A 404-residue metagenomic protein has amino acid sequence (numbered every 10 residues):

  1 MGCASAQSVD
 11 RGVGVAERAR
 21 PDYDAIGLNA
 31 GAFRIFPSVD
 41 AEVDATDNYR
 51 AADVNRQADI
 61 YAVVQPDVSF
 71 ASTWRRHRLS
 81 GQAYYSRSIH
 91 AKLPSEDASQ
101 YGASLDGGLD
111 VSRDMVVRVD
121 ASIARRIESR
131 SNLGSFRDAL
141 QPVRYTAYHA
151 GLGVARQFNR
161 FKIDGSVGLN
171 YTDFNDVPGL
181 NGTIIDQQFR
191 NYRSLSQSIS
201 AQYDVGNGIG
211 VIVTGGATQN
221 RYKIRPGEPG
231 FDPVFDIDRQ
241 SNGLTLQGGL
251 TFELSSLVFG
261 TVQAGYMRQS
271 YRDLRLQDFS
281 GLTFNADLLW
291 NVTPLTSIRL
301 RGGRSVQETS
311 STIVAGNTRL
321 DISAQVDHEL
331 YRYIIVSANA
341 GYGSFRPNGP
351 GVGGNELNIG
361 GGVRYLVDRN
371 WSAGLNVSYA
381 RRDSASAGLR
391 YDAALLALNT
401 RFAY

Functional and structural regions predicted by a protein language model:
Q7-Q82, L105, D164, Q202 (+1 more regions): Outer-membrane beta-barrel initiation region
V9, D67-N175, T183, S194-L195: Outer-membrane beta-barrel channel domains
I26, A41, V64-S72, Y85 (+8 more regions): Residues on the lipid-exposed face of transmembrane beta-strands in outer-membrane beta-barrel proteins
A41-Y49, W74-R76, Y85-I89, I123-I127 (+8 more regions): Transmembrane beta-strands of outer-membrane beta-barrel pores
A51-R56, I89-L93, G134-L140, V177-Q188 (+5 more regions): Extracellular loop and loop/strand-boundary signature of outer-membrane beta-barrel proteins
V54-Y61, L93-Q100, A139-T146, D186-R193 (+5 more regions): Replace "Gram-negative outer membrane beta-barrel proteins" with "bacterial and organellar outer membrane beta-barrel
R76-S80, R113-V119, F158-G165, N207-V213 (+4 more regions): Repeated loop/turn-to-beta-strand initiation elements of outer-membrane beta-barrel proteins
V363-L366, N370-S372, N376, Y391-Y404: Outer-membrane beta-barrel "beta-signal"
